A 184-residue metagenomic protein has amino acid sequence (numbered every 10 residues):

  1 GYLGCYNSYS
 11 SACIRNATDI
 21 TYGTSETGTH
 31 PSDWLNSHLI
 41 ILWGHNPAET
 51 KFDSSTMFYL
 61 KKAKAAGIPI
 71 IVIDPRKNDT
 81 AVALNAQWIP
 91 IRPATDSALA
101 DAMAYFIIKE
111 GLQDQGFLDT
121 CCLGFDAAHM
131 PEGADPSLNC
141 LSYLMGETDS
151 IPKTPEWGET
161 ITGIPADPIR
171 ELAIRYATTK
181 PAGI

Functional and structural regions predicted by a protein language model:
G1-N36: Anionic-ligand anchoring segments at beta-strand to alpha-helix junctions in alpha/beta enzyme folds, i.e., glycine
Y2, T21, L42, K109 (+2 more regions): Short glycine/serine/threonine-biased micro-segments
Y9, G28, S32-V82: A conserved hydrophobic secondary-structure block that centers on an alpha-helix together with its immediately flanking
I14-A17, I40-P47, G158: Short, basic, glycine/proline-bearing loop/turn elements
G23, D53, P165-I169: A conditional alpha-helix N-cap/helix-loop micro-motif detector
E26, S32, F52-S55, W88-T95 (+1 more regions): Short, well-structured alpha-helical patches and their helix-loop capping segments that border functional surfaces
H38-I40, A86, A182: Conserved acidic residues
G67, I71, R76-K180: Long, well-ordered, tryptophan-enriched scaffold segments
